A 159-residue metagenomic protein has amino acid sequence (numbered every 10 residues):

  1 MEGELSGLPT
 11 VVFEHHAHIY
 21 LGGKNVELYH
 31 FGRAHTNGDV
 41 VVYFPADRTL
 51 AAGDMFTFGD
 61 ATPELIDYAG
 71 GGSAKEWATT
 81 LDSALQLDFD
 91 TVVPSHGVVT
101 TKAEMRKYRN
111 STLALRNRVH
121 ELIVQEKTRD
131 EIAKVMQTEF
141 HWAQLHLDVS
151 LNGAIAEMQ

Functional and structural regions predicted by a protein language model:
M1-H18: Active-site HxH/HxHxD metal-binding segment of metal-dependent hydrolases
G3, I66-D67, D130-I132: Alpha-helical interaction segments
H18, N25, H30-A114: Metallo-beta-lactamase
Q86-D88, V99-Q159: Accessory terminal helices/loops
